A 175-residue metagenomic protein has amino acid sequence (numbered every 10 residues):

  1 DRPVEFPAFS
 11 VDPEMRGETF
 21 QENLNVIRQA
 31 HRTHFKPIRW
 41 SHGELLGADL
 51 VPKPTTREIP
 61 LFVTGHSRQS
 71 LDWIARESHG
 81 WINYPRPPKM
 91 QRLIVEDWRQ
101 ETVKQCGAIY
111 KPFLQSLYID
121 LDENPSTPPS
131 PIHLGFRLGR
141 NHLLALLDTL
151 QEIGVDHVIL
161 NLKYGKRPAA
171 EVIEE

Functional and structural regions predicted by a protein language model:
D1-E175: Active-site-adjacent structural elements that line small-molecule/cofactor binding pockets in enzymes
